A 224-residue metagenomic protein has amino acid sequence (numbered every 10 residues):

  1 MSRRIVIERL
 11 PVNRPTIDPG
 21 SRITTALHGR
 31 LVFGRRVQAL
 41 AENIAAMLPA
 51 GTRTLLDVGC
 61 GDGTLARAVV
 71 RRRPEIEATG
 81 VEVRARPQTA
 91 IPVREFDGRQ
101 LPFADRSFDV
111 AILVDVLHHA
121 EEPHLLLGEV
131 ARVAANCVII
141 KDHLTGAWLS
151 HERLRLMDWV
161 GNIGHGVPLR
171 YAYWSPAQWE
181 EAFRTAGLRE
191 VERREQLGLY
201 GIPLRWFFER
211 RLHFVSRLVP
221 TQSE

Functional and structural regions predicted by a protein language model:
P11-A39, N43: Class I SAM-dependent methyltransferase Rossmann-like catalytic core, especially the SAM/SAH-binding loop
L56, D62-Q100: Class I SAM-dependent methyltransferase SAM/SAH-binding core
R67, H143-R205: C-terminal alpha-helical "lid/dimerization" subdomain adjacent to the S-adenosyl-L-methionine
I112: A conserved beta-strand element that flanks and buttresses the S-adenosyl-L-methionine
V116: Hydrophobic adenine-recognition pocket in adenosine-nucleotide-binding enzymes
A120-E129: A short, conserved alpha-helix within the catalytic core of class I
N136-H143: Conserved beta-strand signature within the Rossmann-like core of class I S-adenosyl-L-methionine
G201-E224: Core SAM-dependent methyltransferase catalytic element
